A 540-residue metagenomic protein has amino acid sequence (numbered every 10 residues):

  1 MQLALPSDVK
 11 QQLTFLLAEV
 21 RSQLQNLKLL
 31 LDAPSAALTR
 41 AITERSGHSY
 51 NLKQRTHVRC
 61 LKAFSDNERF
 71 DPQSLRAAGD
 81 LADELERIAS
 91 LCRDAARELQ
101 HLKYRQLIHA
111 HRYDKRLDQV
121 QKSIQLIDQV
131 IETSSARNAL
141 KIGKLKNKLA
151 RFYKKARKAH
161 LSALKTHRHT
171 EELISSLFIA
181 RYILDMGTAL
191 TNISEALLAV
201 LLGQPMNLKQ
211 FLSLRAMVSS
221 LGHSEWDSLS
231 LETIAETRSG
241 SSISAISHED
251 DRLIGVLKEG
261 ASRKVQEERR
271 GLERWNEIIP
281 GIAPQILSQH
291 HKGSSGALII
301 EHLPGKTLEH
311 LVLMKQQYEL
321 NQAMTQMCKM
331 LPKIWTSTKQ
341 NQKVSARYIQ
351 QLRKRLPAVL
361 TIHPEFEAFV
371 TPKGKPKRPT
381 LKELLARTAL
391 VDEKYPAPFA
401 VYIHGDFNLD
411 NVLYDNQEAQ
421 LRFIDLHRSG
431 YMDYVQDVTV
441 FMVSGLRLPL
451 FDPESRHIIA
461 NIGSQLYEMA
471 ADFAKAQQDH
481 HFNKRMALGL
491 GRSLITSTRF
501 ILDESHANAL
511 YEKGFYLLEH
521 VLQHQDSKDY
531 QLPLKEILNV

Functional and structural regions predicted by a protein language model:
M1-L229: Cytosolic, long alpha-helical scaffolding segments
S230-I234, S239-E273, L308-L313: ATP-binding glycine-rich loop module of kinase domains
S242-H248, T388-Q436: Active-site acidic catalytic loop and adjacent metal/ATP-binding pocket of ATP-dependent phosphoryl transfer enzymes
Q285-G296: Short beta-strand micro-motifs within the conserved protein kinase catalytic domain, predominantly in the N-lobe
E309-I349: Conserved kinase catalytic-core helix
Q340-H404, D415, P533-L534: An alpha-helical support segment within catalytic cores of ATP-dependent transferases
V435-K475, L490-A509: Active-site activation/catalytic loop segments of kinase-like enzymes and analogous catalytic loops in related
R456-H457, K484, L488, R492-V540: ATP/Mg2+ or Mg2+-diphosphate-binding catalytic cores that bind nucleotide phosphates or diphosphates via glycine-rich
